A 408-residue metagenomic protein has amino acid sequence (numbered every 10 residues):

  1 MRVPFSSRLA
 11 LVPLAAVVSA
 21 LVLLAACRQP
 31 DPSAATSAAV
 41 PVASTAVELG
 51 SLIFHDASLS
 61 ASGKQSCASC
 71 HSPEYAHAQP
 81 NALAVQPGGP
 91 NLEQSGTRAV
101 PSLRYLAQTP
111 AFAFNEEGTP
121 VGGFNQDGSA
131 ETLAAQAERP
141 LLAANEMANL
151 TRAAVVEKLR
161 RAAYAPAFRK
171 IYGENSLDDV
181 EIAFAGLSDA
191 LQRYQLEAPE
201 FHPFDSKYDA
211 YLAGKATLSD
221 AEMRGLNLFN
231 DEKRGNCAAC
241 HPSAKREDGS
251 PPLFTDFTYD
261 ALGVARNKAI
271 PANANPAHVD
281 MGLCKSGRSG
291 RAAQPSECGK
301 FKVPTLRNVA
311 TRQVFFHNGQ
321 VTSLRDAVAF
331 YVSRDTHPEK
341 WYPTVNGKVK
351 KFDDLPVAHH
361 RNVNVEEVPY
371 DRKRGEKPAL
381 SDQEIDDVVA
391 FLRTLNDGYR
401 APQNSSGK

Functional and structural regions predicted by a protein language model:
R2-I53, A144, A148, R152-M223 (+4 more regions): Post-cleavage N-terminal segment of exported redox proteins
Q29-E138, P203-T344, Q403-K408: Short glycine/threonine-rich turn/loop motifs
T97, A111, L191, V349-F352: Intrinsically disordered, low-complexity regions
K340-N364: Exoplasmic/lumenal beta-rich domain surfaces
